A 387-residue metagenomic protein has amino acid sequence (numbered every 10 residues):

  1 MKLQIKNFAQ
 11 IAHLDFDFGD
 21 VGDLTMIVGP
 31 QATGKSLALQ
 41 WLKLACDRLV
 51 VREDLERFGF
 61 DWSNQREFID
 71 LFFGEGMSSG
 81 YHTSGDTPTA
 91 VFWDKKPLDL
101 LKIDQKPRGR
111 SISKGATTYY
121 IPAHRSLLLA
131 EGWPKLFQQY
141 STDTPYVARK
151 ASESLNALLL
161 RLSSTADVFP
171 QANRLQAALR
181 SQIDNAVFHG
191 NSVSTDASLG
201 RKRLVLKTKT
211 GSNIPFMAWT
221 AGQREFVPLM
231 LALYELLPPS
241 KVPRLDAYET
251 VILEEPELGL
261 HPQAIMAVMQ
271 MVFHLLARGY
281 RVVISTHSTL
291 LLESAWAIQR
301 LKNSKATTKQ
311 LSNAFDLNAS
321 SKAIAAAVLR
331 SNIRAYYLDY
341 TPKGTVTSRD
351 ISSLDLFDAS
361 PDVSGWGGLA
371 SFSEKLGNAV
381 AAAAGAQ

Functional and structural regions predicted by a protein language model:
M1-K43: Pre-Walker A-like glycine/lysine-rich segment at the N-terminus of P-loop NTPase domains
K2-K6, D17, L42-T250, M271 (+2 more regions): Phosphate-coordinating catalytic segments in nucleotide- and nucleic-acid-processing enzymes
Q10, L258-G259: Residues immediately C-terminal
D20-V21, D246-A247, R278-G279: Short loop/turn elements that form and flank the Walker-type P-loop nucleotide-binding site in RecA-like NTPase cores
L24-M26, L44-C46, V50-V51, G259-T345: Active-site/pore-lining binding-face segments in mid-to-C-terminal subdomains
A32-S36, T220-Q223, P262: Short, conserved micro-motifs enriched in small and acidic residues
K35-S36, L128-E131, L291-S294: Short catalytic/ligand-binding loop motif for oxyanion handling, primarily in non-cytosolic enzymes, centered on
E254-P256: Walker B catalytic acidic pair
